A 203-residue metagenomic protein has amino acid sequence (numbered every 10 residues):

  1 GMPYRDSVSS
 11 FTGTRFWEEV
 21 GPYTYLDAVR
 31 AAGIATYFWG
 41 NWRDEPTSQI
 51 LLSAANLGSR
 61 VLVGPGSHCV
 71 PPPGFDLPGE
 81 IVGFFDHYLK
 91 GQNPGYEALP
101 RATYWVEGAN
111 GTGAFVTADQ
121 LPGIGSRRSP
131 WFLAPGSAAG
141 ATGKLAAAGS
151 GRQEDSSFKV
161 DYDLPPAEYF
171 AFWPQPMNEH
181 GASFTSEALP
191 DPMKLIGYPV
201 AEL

Functional and structural regions predicted by a protein language model:
G1-A31: Accessory cap/linker subdomain of secreted extracellular hydrolases
T14, L26, L51-A54, V82-D86: Non-transmembrane alpha-helical segments in soluble domains of secreted/periplasmic/extracellular proteins
A32, N56-L57: Short, structured coil segments at secondary-structure junctions
Y37-G40: Short beta-strand/loop motif that positions the catalytic acidic residue of the alpha/beta-hydrolase fold
W42-D44, G66-S67: Acidic beta-to-alpha connecting loop that harbors the catalytic carboxylate
D44-I50: Conserved alpha/beta-hydrolase "acid-adjacent" motif
L57-C69: Catalytic histidine neighborhood in serine/cysteine hydrolases with alpha/beta-hydrolase-type architecture
G66, P71-E202: C-terminal, loop-rich substrate-recognition/catalytic regions characterized by aromatic stacking residues
